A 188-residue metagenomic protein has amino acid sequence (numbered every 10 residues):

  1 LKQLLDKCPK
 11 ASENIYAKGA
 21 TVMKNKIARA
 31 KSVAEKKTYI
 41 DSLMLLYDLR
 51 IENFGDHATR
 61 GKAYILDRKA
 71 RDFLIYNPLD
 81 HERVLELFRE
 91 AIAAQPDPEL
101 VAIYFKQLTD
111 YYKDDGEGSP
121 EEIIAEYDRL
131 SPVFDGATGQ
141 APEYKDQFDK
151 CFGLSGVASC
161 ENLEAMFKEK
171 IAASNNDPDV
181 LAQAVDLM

Functional and structural regions predicted by a protein language model:
L1-M188: Preference for long, solvent-exposed alpha-helical segments and helix-linker "stalks"
